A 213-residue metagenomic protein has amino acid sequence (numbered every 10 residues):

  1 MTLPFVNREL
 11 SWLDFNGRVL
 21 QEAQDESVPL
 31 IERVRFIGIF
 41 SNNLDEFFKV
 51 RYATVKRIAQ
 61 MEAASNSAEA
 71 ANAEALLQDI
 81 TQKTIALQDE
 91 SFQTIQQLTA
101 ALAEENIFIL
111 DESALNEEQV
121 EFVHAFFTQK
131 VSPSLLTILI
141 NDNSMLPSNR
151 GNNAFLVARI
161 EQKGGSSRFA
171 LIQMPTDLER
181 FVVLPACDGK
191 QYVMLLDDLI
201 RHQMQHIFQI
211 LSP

Functional and structural regions predicted by a protein language model:
M1-P213: N-terminal non-catalytic structural scaffold regions of very large proteins
